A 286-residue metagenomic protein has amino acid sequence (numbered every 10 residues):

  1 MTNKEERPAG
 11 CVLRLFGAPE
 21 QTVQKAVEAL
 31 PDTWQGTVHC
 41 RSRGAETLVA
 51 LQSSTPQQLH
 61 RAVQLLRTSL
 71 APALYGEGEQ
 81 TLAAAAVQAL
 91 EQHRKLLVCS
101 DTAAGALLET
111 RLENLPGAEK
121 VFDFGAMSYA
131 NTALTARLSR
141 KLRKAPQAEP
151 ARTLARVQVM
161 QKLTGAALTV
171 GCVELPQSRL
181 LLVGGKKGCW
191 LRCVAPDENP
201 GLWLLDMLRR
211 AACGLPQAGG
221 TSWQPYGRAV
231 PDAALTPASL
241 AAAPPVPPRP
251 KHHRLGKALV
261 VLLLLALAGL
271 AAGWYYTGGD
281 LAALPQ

Functional and structural regions predicted by a protein language model:
M1-N3, A145-P146: Proline/glycine-rich low-complexity loops and linkers
T2-E20: Short glycine-/aliphatic-rich beta-strand segments at the starts of folded cytosolic domains
E6-P8, S42-T47: Short Gly/Ser/Thr- and Asp/Glu-enriched loop/turn motifs at secondary-structure junctions
L13-A18, V49-T55: Short beta-strand-to-loop capping motifs
R14, R41, G171-L175: Short beta-strand segments
F16-T37: Short amphipathic alpha-helix segments
A26-L30, Q58-Q286: Short alpha-helical segments enriched in small residues
Q35-C40, A167-G171: A short linear hydrophobic-aromatic micro-motif
